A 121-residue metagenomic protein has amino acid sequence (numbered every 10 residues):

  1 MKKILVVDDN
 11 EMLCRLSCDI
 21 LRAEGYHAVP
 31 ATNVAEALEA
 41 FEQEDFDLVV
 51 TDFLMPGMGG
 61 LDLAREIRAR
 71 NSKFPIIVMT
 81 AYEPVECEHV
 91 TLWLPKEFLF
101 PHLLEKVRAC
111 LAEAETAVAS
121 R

Functional and structural regions predicted by a protein language model:
R15-A23: Charged docking surfaces used in two-component/phosphorelay signaling
G25-T32, A40: Short hydrophobic/Thr-rich beta-strand motif most characteristic of the beta2 strand and flanking loop of CheY-like
T32-E36, G59-D62: Acidic catalytic/metal-coordinating carboxylates
E39, L61-S72: Short amphipathic alpha-helix used as the core "switch/output" element in two-component signaling
D52: Active-site residues of response regulator receiver
M55: Receiver (REC) domain active-site loop signature in two-component systems and cognate sites in sensor histidine kinases
M79-T80: Hydrophobic/aromatic residues positioned on beta-strands within the core alpha/beta folds
F98-S120: C-terminal output helix
